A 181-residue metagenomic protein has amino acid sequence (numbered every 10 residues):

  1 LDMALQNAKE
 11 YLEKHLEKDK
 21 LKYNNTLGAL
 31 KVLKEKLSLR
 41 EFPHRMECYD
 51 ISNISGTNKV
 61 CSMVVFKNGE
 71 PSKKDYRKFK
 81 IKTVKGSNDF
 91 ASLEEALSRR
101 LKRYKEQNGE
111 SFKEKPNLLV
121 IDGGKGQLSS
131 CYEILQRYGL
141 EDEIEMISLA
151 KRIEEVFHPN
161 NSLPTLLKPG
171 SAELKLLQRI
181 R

Functional and structural regions predicted by a protein language model:
L1-R181: Acidic, glycine-enriched active-site microenvironments
